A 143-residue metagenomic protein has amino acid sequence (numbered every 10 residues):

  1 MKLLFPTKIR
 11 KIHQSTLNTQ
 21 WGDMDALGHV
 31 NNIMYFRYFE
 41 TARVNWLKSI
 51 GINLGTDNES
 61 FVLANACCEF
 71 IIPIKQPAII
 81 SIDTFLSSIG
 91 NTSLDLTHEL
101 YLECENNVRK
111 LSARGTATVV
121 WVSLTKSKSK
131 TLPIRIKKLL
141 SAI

Functional and structural regions predicted by a protein language model:
K2-N65, V122-I143: Hot-dog-fold acyl-thioester-processing enzymes
K2-R10, I74-Q76, S87-I143: HotDog/MaoC-like acyl-thioester-processing domains
S15-L17, A66-C68, T84, H98 (+1 more regions): A structural signal for short, well-ordered beta-strand segments
Y35-Y38, F85, Y101: Sequence-level detector for tyrosine residue identity
W46-D95, K110-S112: Hydrophobic beta-strand-centered segment that forms part of the acyl-chain substrate-binding groove
